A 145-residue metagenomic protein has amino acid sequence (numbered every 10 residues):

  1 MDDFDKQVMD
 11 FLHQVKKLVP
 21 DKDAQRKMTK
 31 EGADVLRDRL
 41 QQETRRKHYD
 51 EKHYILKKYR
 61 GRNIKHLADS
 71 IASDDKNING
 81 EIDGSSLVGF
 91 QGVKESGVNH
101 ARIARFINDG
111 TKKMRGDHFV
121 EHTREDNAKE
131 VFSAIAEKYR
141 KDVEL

Functional and structural regions predicted by a protein language model:
M1-G84, A104-L145: Short, Lys/Arg-rich flexible segments
G80-S96: Short, hydrophobic/proline-enriched secondary-structure or compact coil segments at domain edges
V93-N108: A short, structured beta-strand/loop element
